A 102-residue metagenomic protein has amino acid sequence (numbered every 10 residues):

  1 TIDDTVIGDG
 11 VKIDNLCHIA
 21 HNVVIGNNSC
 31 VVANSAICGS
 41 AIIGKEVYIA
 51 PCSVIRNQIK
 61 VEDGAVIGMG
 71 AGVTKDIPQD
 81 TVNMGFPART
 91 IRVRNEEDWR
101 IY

Functional and structural regions predicted by a protein language model:
T1-M84, A88-T90: Structural signal for interior beta-strand "rungs" in well-ordered beta-sheet cores of soluble enzyme domains
F86-Y102: Terminal amphipathic alpha-helical/low-complexity segments used for targeting or macromolecular assembly
